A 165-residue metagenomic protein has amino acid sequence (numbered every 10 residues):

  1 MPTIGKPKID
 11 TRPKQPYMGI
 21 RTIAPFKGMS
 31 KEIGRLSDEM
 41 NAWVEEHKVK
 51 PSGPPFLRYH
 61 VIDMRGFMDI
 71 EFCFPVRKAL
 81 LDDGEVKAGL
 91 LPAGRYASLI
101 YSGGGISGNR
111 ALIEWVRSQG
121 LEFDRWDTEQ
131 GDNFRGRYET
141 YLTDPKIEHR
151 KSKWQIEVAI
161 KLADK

Functional and structural regions predicted by a protein language model:
M1-K165: A solvent-exposed interaction/effector surface
